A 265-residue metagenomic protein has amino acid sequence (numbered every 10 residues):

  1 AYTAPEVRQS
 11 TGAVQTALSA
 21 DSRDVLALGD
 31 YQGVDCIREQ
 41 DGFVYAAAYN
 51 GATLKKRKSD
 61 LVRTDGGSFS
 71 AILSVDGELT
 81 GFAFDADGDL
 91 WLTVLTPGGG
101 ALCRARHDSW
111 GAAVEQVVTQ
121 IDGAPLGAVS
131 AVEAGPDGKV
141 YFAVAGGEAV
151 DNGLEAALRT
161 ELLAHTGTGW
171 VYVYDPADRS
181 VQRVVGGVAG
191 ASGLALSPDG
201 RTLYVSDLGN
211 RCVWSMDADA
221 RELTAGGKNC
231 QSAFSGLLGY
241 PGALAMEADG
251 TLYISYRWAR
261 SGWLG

Functional and structural regions predicted by a protein language model:
Y2-Q32, G66-G67: A short helix->beta-strand "capping" segment at the edge of beta-propeller domains
S22-L28, S68-S74, V114-D122, S180-V185 (+1 more regions): A short beta-strand motif characteristic of beta-propeller blades
G29-G42, K58, V75-V94, I121-V140 (+3 more regions): Beta-rich, blade/repeat-based domains predominating in secreted/periplasmic proteins but also intracellular
Y45-S70: Beta-propeller domains
A48-K56, F142-T166, R257-G265: Short, conserved, GDST-rich strand-edge loop motifs in beta-rich repeat architectures
K58-V62, A101-R104, G169-Y172, C212-W214: A short loop-to-beta-strand structural motif that recurs across blades of beta-propeller domains
T64-S68, R106-W110, Y174-R179, D217-R221: Short loop/turn segments that connect beta-strands within beta-propeller blades
L95-P136, A143-V150, L154-R159: Asp-box/WD-like beta-propeller blade repeats and closely related beta-sheet repeat scaffolds
